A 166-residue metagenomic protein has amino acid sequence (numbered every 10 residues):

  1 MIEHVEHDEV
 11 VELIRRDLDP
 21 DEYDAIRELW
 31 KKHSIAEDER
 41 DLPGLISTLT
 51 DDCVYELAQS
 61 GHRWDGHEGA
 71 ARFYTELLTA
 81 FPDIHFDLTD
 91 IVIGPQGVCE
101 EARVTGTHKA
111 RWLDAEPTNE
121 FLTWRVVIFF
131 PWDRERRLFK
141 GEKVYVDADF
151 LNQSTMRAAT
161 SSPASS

Functional and structural regions predicted by a protein language model:
M1-D51, T160-S166: Short, low-complexity N-terminal intrinsically disordered segments enriched in polar/charged residues
I2-E3, F121-T155: Short beta-strand edge/turn micro-motifs at domain boundaries
L42-P95, T107: A solvent-exposed, acidic/Ser-Thr-rich amphipathic alpha-helical stretch
Q59, F150-S161: A short, polar/charged loop-to-alpha-helix boundary motif
I91-C99, P131-L138: A short, structured loop/turn motif at beta-sheet edges
E101-A110: Generic short beta-strand segments
K109-N119: Short, surface-exposed loop/helix-turn segments at secondary-structure junctions that function as lids/hinges flanking
